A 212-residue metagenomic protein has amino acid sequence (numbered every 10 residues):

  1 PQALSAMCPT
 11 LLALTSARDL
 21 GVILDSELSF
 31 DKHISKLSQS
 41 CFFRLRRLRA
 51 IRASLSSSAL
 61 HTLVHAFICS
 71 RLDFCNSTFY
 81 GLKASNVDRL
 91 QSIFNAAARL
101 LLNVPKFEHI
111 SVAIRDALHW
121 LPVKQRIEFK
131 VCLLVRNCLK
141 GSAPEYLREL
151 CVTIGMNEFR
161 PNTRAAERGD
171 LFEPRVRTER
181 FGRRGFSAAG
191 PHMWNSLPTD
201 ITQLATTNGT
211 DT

Functional and structural regions predicted by a protein language model:
P1-T212: Hydrophobic/basic alpha-helical segments
